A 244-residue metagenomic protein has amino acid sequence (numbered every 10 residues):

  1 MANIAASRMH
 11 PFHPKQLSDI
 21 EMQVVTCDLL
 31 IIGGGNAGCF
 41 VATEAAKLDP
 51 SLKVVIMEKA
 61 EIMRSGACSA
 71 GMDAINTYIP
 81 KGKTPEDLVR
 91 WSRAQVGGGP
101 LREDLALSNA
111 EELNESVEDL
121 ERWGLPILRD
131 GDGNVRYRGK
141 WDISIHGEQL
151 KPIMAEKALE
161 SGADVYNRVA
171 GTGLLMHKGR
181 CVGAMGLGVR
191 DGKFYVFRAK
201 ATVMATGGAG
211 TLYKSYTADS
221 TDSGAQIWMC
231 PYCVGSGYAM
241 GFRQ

Functional and structural regions predicted by a protein language model:
A2-H10, I20-E21, L52-K53, K59-V182 (+3 more regions): Conserved N-terminal/central alpha/beta ligand/cofactor-binding core
A5-G35: N-terminal/domain-start segments enriched in small and hydrophobic, helix-friendly residues, covering either
V24-C27, R190-A201: Core beta-strand elements of the Rossmann-like FAD/NAD(P) dinucleotide-binding domain in flavoenzyme oxidoreductases
L29-I56: N-terminal Rossmann-like FAD-binding beta1-loop-alpha1 element of flavoenzymes
G33, A199-A201, A205-T206: Short, well-ordered coil/turn residues at beta-beta hairpins and beta-strand->alpha-helix junctions within
M204-Q244: Glycine-rich loop(s) and the adjacent beta-strand/alpha-helix scaffold that form part
